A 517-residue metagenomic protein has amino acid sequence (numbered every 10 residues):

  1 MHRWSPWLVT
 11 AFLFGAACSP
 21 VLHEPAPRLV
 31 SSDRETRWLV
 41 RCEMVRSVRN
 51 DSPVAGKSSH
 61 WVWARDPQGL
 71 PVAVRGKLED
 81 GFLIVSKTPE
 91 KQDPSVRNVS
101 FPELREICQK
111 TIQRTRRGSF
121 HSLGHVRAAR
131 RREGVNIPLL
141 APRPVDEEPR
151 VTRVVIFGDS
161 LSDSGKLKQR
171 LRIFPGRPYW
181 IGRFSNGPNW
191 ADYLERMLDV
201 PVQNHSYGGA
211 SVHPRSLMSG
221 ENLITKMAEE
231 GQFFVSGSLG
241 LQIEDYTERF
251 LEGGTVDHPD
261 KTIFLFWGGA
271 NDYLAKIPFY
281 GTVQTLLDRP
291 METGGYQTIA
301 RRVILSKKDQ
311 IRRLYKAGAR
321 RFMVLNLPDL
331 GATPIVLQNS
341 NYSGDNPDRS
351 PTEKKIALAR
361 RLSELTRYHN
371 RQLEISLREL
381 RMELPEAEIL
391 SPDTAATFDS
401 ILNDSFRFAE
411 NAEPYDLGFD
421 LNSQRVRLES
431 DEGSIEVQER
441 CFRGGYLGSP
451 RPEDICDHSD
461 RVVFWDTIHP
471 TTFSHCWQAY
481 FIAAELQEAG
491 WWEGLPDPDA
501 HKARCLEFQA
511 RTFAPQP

Functional and structural regions predicted by a protein language model:
R3-T10: Sec-dependent signal peptide recognition, specifically the positively charged N-region followed immediately by
E43-R46, P53-T88, D329-S363, E379-M382 (+1 more regions): Mobile gating loops/cap/lid regions near enzyme active sites that modulate substrate access
F82-T88, Q92-D93, R97, F101-Q109 (+5 more regions): Serine-esterase "nucleophile elbow" of acetyl-processing enzymes
P142-E148, Y246-D260, R312-A317, R381-E383 (+1 more regions): Surface-exposed acidic, glycine-flexible loop patches that form ligand/cofactor-binding and adhesion interfaces
V154, L161, G165, L171-R172 (+3 more regions): Extracytoplasmic, non-cytosolic globular domains
R177-R301, L305, D309-R312: Conserved SGNH/GDSL esterase-like catalytic core that processes O-acyl groups on lipids and polysaccharides
G444-D499, P517: Extracellular low-complexity, Gly/Ser/Thr-rich intrinsically disordered linkers and protease-sensitive activation/hinge
